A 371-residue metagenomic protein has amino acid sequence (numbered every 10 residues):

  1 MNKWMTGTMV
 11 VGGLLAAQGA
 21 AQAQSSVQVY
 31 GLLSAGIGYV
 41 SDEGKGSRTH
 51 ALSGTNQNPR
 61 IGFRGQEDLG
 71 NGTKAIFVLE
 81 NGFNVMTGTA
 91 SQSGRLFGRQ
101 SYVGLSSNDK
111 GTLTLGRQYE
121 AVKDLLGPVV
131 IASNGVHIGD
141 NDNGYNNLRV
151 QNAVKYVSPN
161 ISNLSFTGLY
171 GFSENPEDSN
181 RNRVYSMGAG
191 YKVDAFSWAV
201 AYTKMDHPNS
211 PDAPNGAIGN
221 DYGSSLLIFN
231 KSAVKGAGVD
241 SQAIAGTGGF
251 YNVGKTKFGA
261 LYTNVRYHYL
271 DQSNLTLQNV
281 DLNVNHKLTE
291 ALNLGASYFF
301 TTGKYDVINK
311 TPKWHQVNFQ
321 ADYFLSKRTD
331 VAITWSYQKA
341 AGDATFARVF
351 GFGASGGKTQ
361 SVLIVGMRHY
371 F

Functional and structural regions predicted by a protein language model:
Q18-A23: Sec/Tat signal peptide C-region and signal peptidase I cleavage site
Q24-G38, T49-S173, R181-M205: Outer membrane beta-barrel
S25-G31, E67, N71-A75, D109-L113 (+10 more regions): Outer-envelope beta-barrel architecture signal
A35-S41, N81-V85, Y119-A121, Y170-E174 (+7 more regions): Transmembrane beta-strands of outer-membrane beta-barrel pores
R48-T55, S91-R95, G144-N146, P176-R183 (+5 more regions): Replace "Gram-negative outer membrane beta-barrel proteins" with "bacterial and organellar outer membrane beta-barrel
Q57-I61, R99-V103, V150-V154, Y185-M187 (+4 more regions): Hydrophobic, lipid-facing positions within transmembrane beta-strands of outer-membrane proteins
G188-N318: Detector for outer-membrane/organellar transmembrane beta-barrel domains, recognizing the amphipathic beta-strand
Y323-L325, G357-F371: Outer-membrane beta-barrel "beta-signal"
